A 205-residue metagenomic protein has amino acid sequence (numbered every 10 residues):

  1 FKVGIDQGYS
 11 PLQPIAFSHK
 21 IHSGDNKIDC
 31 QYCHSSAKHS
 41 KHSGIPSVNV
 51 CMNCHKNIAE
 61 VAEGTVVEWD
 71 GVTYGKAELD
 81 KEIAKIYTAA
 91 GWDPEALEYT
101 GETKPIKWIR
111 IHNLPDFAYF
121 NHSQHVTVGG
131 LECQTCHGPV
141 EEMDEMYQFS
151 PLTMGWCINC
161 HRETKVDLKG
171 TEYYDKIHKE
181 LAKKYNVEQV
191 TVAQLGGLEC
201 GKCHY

Functional and structural regions predicted by a protein language model:
F1-P11, I86-K107: Post-cleavage N-terminal segment of exported redox proteins
K2, D80-I83, T103-P105, H178 (+2 more regions): Intrinsically disordered, low-complexity regions
L12-A62, P115-Y205: Sequence context surrounding c-type heme c attachment/ligation sites in exported
V48-Y99, L114: Structured, soluble extracytoplasmic/luminal domains of envelope-associated proteins
G101-T103, N113-A118: Histidine/lysine/aspartate-rich catalytic loop segments that bind and position anionic ligands
R110: Gly/Pro-rich cap/lid or specificity-loop segments adjacent to the active site
